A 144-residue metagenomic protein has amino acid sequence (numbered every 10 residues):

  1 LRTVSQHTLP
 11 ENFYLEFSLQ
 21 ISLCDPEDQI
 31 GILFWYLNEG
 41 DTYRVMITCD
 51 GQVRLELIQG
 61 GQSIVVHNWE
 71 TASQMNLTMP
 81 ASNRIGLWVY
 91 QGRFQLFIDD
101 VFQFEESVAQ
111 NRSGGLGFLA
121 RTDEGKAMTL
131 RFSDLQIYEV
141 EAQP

Functional and structural regions predicted by a protein language model:
L1-G60: Secretory/extracellular carbohydrate-interaction modules and structurally similar beta-sandwich "look-alikes"
L1-H7, Y43, E70-L77, E105-E106 (+1 more regions): Beta-strand-rich interaction surfaces with strong enrichment in secreted/lumenal proteins
T8-P10, D25, N38, T48 (+4 more regions): Surface-exposed coil/turn segments at beta-strand junctions on protein surfaces, enriched
L15-F17, N76-L96: Short tryptophan-centered beta-strand motifs in secreted/extracellular beta-sheet-rich domains of glycan-recognition
L87, F132-I137: Extracellular beta-strand elements of beta-rich domains used for carbohydrate recognition/degradation or cell-matrix
F97-V101: Short strand-turn-strand beta-turns centered on an Asx-Gly dipeptide
E106-D134: Flexible glycan-contacting loops in extracellular carbohydrate-active proteins
Y138-P144: Extended recognition patches within non-cytosolic domains
